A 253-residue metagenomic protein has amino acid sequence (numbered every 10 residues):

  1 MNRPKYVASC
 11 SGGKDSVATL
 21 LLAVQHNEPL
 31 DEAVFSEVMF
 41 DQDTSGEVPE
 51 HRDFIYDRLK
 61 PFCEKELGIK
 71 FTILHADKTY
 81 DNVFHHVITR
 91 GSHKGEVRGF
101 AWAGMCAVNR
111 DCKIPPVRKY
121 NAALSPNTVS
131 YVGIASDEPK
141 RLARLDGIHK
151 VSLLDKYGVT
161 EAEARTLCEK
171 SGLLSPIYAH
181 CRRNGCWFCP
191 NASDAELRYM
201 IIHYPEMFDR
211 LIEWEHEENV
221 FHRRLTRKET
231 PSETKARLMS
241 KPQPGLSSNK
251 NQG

Functional and structural regions predicted by a protein language model:
M1-G253: Nucleotide-activated chemistry modules centered on ATP-dependent adenylation/adenylyltransferase
